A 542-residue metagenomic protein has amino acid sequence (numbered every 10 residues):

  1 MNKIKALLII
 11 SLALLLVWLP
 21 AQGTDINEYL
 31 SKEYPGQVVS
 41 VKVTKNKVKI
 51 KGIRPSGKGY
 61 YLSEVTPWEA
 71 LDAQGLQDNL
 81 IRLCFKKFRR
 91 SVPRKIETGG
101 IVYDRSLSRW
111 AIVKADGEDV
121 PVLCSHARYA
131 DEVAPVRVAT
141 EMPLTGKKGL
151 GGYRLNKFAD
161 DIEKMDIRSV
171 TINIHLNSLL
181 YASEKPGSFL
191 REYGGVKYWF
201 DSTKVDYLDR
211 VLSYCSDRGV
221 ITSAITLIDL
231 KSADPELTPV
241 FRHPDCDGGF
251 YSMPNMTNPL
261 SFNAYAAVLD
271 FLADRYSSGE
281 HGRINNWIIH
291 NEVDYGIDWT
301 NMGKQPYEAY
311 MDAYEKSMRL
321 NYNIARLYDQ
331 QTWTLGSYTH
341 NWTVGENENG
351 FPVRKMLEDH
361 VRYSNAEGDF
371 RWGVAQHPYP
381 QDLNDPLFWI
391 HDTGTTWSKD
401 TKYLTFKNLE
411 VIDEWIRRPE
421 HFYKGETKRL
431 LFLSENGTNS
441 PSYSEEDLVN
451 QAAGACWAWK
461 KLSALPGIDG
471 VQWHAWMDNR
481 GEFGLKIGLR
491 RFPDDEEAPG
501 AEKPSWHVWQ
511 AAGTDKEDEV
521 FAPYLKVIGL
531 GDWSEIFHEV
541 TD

Functional and structural regions predicted by a protein language model:
G23-V43, T514: Short, compositionally biased P/S/T/A/G/V-rich stretches that sit at domain boundaries
V43-S56: Aromatic/hydrophobic beta-strand junction motif of beta-rich domains
D104-P121: Short, aromatic- and glycine-rich surface loops/edge beta-strands on solvent-exposed regions
C124-L176: Boundary/entry segment of secreted carbohydrate-active catalytic domains
G152-K164, L269-R275, V353-V361, A452-K460: Short, acidic/polar
R168-G345, Q381-D382, D478-F483: Substrate-binding cleft and catalytic face of glycoside hydrolase catalytic domains, especially the flexible beta-alpha
E280, Y310-E445: Noncatalytic carbohydrate-binding groove/subsite architecture in carbohydrate-active enzymes
D298, Y443-D542: Aromatic-rich peripheral "rim/lid" segments of glycoside hydrolase catalytic domains that contact and position glycan
